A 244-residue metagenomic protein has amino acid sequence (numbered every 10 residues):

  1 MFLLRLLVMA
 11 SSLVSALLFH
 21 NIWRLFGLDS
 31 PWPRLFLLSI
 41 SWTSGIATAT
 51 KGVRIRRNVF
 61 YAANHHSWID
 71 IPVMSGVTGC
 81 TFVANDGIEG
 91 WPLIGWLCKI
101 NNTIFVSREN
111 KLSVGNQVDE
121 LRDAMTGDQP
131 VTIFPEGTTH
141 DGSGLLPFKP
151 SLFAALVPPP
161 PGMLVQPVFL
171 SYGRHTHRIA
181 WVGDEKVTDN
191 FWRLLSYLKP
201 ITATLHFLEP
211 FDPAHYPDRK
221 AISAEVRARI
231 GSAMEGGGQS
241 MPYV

Functional and structural regions predicted by a protein language model:
M1-F19, G231: Alpha-helical bilayer-embedded segments of polytopic membrane proteins, i.e., transmembrane/intramembrane helices
S12-P31, W42-T43, R56-K111: Catalytic core of membrane glycerolipid acyltransferases/transacylases, capturing the structured, soluble-facing
I22-G27, I104, L112, T138-D141 (+2 more regions): Short histidine/acidic/glycine/proline-rich micro-motifs that form metal- and phosphate-coordinating active-site loops
R57-A62, Q117-E120, A124: Membrane-proximal, non-transmembrane interface segments of integral membrane proteins
N58-A63, D128-I133, M163: Generic beta-sheet signal
I94-G95, G142-K220: A cross-family acyltransferase "interaction/gating" segment
L121-V131, P135-F148, F153: Soluble extracytoplasmic domains of inner/organellar membrane proteins
L205-V244: A cross-taxonomic marker for long C-terminal extensions/tails that follow the last structured domain
